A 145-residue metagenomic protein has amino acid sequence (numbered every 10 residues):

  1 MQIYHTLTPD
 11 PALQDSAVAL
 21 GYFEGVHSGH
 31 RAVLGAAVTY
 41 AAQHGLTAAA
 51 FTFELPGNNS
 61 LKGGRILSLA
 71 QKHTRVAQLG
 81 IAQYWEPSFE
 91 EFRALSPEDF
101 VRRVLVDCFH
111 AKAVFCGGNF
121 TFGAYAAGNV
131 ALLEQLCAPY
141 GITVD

Functional and structural regions predicted by a protein language model:
M1-D145: Nucleotidyltransferase catalytic core that binds NTPs
